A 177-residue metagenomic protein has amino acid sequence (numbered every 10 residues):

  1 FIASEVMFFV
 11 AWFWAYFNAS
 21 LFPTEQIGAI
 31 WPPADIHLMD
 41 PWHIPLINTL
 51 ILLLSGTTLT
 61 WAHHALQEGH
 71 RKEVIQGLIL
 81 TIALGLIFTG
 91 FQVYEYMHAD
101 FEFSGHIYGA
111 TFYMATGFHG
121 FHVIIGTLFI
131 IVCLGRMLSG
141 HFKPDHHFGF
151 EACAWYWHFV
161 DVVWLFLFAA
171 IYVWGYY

Functional and structural regions predicted by a protein language model:
F1-Y177: ...captures the hydrophobic TM-helix bundle architecture rather than a specific catalytic motif, and can also fire on
